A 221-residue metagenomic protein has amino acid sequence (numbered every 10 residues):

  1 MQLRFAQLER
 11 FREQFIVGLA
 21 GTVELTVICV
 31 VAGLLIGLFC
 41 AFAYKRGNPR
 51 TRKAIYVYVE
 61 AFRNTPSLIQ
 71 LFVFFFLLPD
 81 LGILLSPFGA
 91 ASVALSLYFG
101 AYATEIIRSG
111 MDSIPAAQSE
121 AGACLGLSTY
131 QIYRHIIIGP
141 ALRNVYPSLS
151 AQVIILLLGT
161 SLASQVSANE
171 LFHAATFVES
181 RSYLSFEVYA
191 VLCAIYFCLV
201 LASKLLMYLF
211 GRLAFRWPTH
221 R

Functional and structural regions predicted by a protein language model:
M1-R221: Transmembrane alpha-helices and adjacent helix-loop boundaries
